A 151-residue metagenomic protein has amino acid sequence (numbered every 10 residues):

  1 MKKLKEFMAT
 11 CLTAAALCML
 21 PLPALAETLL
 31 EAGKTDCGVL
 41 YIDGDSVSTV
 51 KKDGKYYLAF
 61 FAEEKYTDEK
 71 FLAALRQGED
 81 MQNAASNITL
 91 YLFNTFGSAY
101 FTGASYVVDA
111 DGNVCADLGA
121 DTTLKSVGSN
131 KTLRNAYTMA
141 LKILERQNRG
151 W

Functional and structural regions predicted by a protein language model:
K2-C11: Bacterial N-terminal signal peptides that target proteins for export
T13-A14, A24: Cleavable N-terminal signal peptides
A24-I88, L92-W151: N-terminal secretory-pathway/extracellular module detecting exported/lumenal segments and adjacent signal-anchor/first
